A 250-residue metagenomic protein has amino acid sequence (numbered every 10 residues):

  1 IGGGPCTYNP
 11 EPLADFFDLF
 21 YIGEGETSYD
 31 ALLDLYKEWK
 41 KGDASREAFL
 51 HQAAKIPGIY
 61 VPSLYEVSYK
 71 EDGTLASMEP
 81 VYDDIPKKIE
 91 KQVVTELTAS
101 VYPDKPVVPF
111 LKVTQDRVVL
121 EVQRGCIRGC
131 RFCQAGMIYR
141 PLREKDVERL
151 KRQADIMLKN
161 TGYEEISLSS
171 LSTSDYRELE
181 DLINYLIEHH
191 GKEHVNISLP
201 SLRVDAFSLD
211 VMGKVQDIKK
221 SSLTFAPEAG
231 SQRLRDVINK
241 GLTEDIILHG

Functional and structural regions predicted by a protein language model:
I1-G3, T7, Y29, V119-C126 (+2 more regions): Structured alpha-helical segments in the cores of large, soluble enzyme domains
I1-P80: Glycine-rich beta-alpha loop elements in corrinoid/cobalamin-binding modules across cobalamin-dependent enzymes
A14, P80, V101-Y102, I127-Q134 (+3 more regions): Short acidic (Asp/Glu) and glycine-rich catalytic loops that position anionic groups and cofactors
D18, C126, C130, L150 (+1 more regions): Conserved, mostly hydrophobic/aromatic
P62, Y69-V119: N-terminal [4Fe-4S]-dependent radical SAM core
P106-Q134, L158: N-terminal pre-triad scaffold of radical SAM enzymes
C133-R149: Iron-sulfur (Fe-S) cluster-binding segments and ferredoxin-like electron-carrier domains, especially [2Fe-2S]
I156-G250: Conserved SAM/AdoMet-binding glycine-rich loop
